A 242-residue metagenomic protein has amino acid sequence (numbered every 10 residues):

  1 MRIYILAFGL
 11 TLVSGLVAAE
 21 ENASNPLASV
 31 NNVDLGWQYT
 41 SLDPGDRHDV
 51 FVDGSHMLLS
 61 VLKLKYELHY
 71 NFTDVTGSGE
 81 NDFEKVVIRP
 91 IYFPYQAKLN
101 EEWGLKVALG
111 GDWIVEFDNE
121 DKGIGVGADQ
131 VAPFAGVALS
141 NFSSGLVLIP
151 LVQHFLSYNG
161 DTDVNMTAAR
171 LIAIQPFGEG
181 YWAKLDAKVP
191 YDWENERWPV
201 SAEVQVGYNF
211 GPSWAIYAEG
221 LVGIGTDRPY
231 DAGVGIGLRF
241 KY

Functional and structural regions predicted by a protein language model:
M1-S24: Cleavable N-terminal export/targeting peptides
A19-N159, D163-Y242: Transmembrane beta-barrel domains of Gram-negative outer membranes and organellar outer membranes
